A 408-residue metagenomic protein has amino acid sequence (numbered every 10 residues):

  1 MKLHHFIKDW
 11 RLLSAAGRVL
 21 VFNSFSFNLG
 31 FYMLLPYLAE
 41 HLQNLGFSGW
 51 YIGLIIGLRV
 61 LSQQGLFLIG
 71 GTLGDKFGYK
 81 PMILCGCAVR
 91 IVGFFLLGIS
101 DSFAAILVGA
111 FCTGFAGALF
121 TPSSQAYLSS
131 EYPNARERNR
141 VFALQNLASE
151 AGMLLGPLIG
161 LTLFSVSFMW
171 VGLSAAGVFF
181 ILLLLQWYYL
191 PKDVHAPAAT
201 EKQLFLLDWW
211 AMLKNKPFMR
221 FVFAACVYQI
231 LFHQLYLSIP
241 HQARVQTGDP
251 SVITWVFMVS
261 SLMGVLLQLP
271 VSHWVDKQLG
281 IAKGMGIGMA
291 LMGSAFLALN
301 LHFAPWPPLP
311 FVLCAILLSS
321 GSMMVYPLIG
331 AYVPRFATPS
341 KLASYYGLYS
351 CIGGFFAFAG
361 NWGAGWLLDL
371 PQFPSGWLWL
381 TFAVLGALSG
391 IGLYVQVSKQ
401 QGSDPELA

Functional and structural regions predicted by a protein language model:
M1-S14, P191-F223: Juxtamembrane intracellular "pre-TM" segments in multi-pass secondary transporters
P36-W50, L237-I253: Short amphipathic helix-loop junctions that connect adjacent transmembrane helices in Major Facilitator Superfamily/SLC
L66-G78, L267-G280, L368: Helix-to-loop junctions at the C-terminal end of transmembrane segments in multipass secondary transporters
P81-L96, K283-A298: Structural signature of the two symmetry-related core transmembrane helices
F111-A151: Cytoplasmic helix-loop-helix junction between adjacent transmembrane helices in 12-TM secondary transporters
F164-G177, W366-G386: A membrane-interface helix-boundary motif in multi-pass transporters
G177-A196, G392-Q396: C-terminal membrane-cytosol helix-exit motif in multi-pass small-molecule transporters
P339-P371: A late C-terminal transmembrane helix in Major Facilitator Superfamily
